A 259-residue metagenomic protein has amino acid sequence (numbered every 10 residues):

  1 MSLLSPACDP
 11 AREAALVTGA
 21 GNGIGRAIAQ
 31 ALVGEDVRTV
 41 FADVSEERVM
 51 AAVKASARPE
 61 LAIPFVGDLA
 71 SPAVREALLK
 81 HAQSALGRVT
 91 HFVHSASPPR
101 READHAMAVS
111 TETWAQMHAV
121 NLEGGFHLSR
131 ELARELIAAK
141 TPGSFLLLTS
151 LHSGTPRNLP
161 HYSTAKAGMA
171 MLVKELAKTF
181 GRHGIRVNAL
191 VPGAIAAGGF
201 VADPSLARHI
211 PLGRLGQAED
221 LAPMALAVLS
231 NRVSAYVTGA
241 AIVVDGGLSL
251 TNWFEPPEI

Functional and structural regions predicted by a protein language model:
R12-E13, R88-H91, L136-S150, R182-I185 (+1 more regions): Active-site loop of short-chain dehydrogenase/reductase
G21-N22: Conserved glycine-rich cofactor-binding loop
E35-A51: Conserved glycine-rich Rossmann-like NAD(P)H-binding loop of the short-chain dehydrogenase/reductase
E76, S97-A115, N158-H161, G199-V201 (+1 more regions): Conserved mid-core segment of classical short-chain dehydrogenase/reductases
P98, S144-G168, V173-R182: Catalytic loop of short-chain dehydrogenase/reductase
M107-F126, L146, M169, P211-L212: Catalytic Tyr-X3-Lys loop
R134, K178-T179, A235: Alpha-helical segment proximal to the catalytic Tyr-Lys
A218-V244, S249: C-terminal substrate-recognition "lid" of short-chain dehydrogenase/reductases
